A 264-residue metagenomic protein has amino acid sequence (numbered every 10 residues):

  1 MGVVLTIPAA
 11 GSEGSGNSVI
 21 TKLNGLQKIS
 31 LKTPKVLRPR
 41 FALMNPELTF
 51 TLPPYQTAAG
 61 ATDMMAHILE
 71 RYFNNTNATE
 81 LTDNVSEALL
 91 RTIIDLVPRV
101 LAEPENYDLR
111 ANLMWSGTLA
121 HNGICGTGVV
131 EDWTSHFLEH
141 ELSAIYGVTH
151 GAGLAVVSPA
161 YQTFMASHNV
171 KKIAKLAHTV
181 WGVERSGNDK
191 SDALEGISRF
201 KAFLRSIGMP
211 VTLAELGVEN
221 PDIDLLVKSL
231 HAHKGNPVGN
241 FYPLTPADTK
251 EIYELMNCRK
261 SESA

Functional and structural regions predicted by a protein language model:
M1-L81, K175: A glycine/threonine-rich phosphate-anchoring loop and its flanking beta-alpha core in nucleotide/phosphate-binding
E13, T62, S135, A155 (+4 more regions): Alpha-helix initiation and N-capping motif
M65-L69, R110-H121, S158, F200 (+3 more regions): Short alpha-helical scaffolding segments that buttress acidic/His motifs in well-ordered protein cores
R71, N75-R199: Active-site segments that bind and position negatively charged phosphate/pyrophosphate groups
E184-A264: C-terminal charged capping/lid subdomain of soluble metabolic enzymes
